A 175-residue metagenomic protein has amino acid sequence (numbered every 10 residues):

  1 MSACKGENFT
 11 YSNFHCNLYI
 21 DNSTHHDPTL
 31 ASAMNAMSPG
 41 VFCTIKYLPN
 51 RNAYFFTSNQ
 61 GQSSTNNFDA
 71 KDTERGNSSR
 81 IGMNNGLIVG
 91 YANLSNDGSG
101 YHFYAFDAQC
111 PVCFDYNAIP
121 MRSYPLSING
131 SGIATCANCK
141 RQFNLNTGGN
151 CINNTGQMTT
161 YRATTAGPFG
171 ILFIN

Functional and structural regions predicted by a protein language model:
M1-K5: Sec-dependent bacterial lipoprotein signal peptides
F9-P125, N144, T160-N175: N-terminal pre-ligand scaffold of iron-sulfur
A105, S131-A134, L145-N146: Disulfide-bonded cysteine motifs in exported proteins
P125-C139, N150-T165: Short cysteine/histidine-rich metal-coordination sites, predominantly Zn2+-binding motifs
